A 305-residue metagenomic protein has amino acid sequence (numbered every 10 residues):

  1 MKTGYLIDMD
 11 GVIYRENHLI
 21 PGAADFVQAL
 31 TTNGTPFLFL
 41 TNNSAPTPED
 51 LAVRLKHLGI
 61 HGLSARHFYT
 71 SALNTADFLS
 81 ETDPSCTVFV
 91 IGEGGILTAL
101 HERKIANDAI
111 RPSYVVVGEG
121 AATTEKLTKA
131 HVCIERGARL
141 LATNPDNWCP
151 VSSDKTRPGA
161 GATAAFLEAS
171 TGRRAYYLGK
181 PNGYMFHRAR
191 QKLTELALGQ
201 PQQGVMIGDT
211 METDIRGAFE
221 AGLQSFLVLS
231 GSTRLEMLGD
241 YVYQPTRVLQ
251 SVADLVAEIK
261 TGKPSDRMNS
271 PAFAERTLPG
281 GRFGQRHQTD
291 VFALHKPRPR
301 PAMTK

Functional and structural regions predicted by a protein language model:
K2-M9, Y14-N33, S44-Y69, A76-F273 (+2 more regions): Asp-based, Mg2+/Mn2+-dependent phosphohydrolase catalytic module
A274-D290, H295-P297, P301-K305: A cross-taxon signal for low-complexity, glycine/charged-rich
